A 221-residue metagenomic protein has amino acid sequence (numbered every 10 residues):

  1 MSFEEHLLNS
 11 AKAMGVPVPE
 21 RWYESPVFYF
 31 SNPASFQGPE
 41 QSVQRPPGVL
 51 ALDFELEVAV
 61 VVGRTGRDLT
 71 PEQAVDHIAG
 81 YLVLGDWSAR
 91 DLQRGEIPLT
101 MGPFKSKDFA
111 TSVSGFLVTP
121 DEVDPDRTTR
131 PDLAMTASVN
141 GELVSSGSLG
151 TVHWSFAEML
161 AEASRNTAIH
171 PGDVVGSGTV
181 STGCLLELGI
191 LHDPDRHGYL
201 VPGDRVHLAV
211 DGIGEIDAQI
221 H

Functional and structural regions predicted by a protein language model:
M1-L160, N166, H197: Glycine-enriched loop-and-adjacent helix/strand subsegments that border the catalytic/binding cleft of enzyme cores
V60, G172, V210: Conserved S/T- and glycine-rich ATP-binding loop of Class I adenylate-forming
K105-T111, G115-V118, G150, S181-H221: Charged, cofactor-coupling segments
V139-G141, G178-S181: Short, small-residue-rich loop/turn micro-motifs
S164-A168, V180, D211: Hydrophobic alpha-helix feature that most strongly marks membrane-spanning transmembrane helices and their immediate
P171-G172, G203: Loop/turn positions that initiate beta-strands
V175-G176, V206: Generic structural signal for buried aliphatic residues
